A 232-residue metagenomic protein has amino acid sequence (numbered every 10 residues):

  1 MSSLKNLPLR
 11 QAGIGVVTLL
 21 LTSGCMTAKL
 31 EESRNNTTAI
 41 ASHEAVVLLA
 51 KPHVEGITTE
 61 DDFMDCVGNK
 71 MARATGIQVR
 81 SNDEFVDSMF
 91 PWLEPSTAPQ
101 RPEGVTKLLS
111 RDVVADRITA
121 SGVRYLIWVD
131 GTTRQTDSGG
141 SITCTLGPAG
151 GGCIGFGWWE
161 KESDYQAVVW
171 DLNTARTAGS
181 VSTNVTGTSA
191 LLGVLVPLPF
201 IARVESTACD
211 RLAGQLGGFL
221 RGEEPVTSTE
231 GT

Functional and structural regions predicted by a protein language model:
S2-I14: Bacterial N-terminal signal peptides that target proteins for export
C25-T106, G218-T232: A structural "domain/chain start" motif
H53-G56, F85-D87, T132-D137, V185-T188: Solvent-exposed loop/turn segments at secondary-structure junctions within structured extracellular/periplasmic domains
G56-M64, E103-K107, R111, A120 (+2 more regions): Solvent-exposed, acidic/flexible segments
P99-R176: Surface-exposed short loop/turn segments
A149-F219: Short secondary-structure boundary motifs at beta->alpha junctions and helix caps
